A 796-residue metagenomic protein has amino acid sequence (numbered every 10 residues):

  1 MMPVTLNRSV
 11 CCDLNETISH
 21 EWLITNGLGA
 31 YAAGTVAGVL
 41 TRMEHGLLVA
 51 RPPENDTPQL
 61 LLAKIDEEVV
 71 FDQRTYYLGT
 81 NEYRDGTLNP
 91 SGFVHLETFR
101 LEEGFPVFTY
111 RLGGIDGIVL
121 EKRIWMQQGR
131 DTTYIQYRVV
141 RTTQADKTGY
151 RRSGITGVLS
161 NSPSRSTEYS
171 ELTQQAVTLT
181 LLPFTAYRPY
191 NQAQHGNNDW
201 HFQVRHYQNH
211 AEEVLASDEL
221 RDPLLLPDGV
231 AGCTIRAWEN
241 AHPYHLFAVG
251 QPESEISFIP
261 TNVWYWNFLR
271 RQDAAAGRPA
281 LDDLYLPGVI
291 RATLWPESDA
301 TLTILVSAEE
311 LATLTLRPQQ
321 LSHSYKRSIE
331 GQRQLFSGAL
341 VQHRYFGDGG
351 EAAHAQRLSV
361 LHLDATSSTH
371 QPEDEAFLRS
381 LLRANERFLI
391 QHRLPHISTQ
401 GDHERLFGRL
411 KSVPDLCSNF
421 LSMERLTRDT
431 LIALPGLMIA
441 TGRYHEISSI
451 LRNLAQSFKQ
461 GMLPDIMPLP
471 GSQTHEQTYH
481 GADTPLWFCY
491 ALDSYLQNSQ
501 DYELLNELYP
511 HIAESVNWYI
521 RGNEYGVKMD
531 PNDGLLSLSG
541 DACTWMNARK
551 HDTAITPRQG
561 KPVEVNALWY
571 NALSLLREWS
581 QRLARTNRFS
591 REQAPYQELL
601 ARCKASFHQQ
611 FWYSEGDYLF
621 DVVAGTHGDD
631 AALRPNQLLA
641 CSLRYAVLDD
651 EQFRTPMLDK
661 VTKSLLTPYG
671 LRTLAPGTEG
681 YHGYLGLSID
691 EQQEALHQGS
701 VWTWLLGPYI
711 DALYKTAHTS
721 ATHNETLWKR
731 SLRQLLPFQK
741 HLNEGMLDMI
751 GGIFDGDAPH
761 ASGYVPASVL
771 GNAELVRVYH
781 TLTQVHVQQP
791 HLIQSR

Functional and structural regions predicted by a protein language model:
M1-R796: Acidic, mature catalytic/reactive cores of soluble proteins
